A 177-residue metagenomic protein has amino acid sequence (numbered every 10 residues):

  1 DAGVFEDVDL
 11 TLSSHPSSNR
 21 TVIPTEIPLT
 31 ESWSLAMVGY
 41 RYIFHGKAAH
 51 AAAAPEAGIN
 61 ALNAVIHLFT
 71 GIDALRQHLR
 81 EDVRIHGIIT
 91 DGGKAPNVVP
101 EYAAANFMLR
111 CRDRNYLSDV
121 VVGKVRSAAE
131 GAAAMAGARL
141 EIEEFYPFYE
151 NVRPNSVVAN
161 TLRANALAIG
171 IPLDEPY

Functional and structural regions predicted by a protein language model:
D1-P100, R110: Histidine/acidic-residue-rich, glycine-tolerant segments that coordinate divalent metal ions
N63-Y177: Metal-dependent amide/peptide-bond hydrolase catalytic core, centered on the "pita-bread" metallohydrolase fold
